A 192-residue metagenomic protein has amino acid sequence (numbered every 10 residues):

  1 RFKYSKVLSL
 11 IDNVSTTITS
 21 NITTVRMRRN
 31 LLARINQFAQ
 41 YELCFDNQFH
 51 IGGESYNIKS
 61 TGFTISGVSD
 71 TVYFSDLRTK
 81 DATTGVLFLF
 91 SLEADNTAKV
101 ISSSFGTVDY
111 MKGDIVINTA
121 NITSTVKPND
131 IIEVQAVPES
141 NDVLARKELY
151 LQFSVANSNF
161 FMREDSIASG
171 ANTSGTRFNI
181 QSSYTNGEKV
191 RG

Functional and structural regions predicted by a protein language model:
R1-Q40, T185-V190: Acidic, low-complexity glycine/serine/threonine-rich segments
S5-V14, H50-I51, G175-I180: Noncatalytic linker/hinge segments flanking ATPase motor cores
S9-D12, T16-T19, T23, F88 (+3 more regions): Hydrophobic alpha-helix feature that most strongly marks membrane-spanning transmembrane helices and their immediate
I22-V25, Q37-S69: Acidic, glycine/GT-rich loop-and beta-edge segments that sit at the periphery of enzyme/chaperone cores
M27, F45, I65-G67, F74 (+3 more regions): Hydrophobic side chains in beta-strands
L31, N47-F49, A136-S140: Beta-strand elements of well-folded, non-transmembrane domains
N57-V100: Structural flexibility/helix-modulation signal
T83-L87, E93-G192: Surface-exposed interaction regions enriched in Ser/Thr/Asp/Glu that occur as long low-complexity tracts or repetitive
